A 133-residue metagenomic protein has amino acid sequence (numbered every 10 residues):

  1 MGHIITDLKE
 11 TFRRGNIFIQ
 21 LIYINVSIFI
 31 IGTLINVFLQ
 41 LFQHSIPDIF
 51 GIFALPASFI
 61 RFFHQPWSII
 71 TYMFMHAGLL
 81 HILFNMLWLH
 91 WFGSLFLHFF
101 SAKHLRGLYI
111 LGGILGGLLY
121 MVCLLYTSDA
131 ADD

Functional and structural regions predicted by a protein language model:
M1-I69, G112, L124: N-terminal signal-anchor transmembrane helix
I60-G93: Function-critical hydrophobic alpha-helical transmembrane segments in multi-pass membrane proteins
W88-L111, M121: Membrane-interface helix/loop boundary segments of multi-pass membrane proteins
Y126-D133: Conserved small/polar residues in nucleotide/adenosyl-binding loops
